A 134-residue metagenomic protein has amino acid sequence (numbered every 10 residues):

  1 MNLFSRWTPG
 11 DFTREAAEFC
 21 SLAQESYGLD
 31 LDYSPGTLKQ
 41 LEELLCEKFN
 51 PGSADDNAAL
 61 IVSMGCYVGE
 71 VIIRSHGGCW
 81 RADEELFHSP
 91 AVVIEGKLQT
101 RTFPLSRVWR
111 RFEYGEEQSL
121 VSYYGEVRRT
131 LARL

Functional and structural regions predicted by a protein language model:
M1-A58: N-terminal low-complexity, intrinsically disordered segments
L45-K48, S75-H76, R111-G115: Generic structural signal for hydrophobic core residues of well-folded globular domains
C46-N50, R81-D83, Q99-T100, L134: Low-complexity, charged, repeat-rich alpha-helical/coil interaction segments
A59-R110: Amphipathic protein-protein interaction modules
I94-L134: A recognition module on extended beta-rich or small alphabeta surfaces enriched in W/G with H and D/E
